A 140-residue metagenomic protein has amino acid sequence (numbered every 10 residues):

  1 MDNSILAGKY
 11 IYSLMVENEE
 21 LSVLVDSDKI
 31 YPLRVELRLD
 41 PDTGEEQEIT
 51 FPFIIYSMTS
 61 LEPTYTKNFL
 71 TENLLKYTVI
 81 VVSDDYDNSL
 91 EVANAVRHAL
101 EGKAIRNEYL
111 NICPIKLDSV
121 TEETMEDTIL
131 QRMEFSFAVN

Functional and structural regions predicted by a protein language model:
M1-S60, T64-K67, D87: Small/polar-rich, solvent-exposed N-terminal microdomains that initiate assembly or binding
Y31-L33, I55-S57, I80, D118 (+1 more regions): Residues in well-ordered beta-strands of folded domains
E46-T50, F69-N73, N111, M125-Q131: A generic structural micro-feature
I54-I55, V79, V92-V96: Hydrophobic aliphatic residue packing
L70, D84-E101: Extracellular/virion structural assembly segments
L70-D85, I129-N140: Oligomerization/assembly interface segments of phage tail-like spikes and tubes
H98-N140: Acidic-leaning, charged glycine-interspersed low-complexity segments
